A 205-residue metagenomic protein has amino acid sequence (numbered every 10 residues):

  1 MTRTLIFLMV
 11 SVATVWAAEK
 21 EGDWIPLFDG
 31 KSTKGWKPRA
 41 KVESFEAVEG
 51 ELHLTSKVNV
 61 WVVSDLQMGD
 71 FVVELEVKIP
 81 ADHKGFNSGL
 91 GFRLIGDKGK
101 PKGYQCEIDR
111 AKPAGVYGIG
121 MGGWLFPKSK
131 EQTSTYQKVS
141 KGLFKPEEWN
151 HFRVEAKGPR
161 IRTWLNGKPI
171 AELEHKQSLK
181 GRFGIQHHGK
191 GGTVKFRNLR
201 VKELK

Functional and structural regions predicted by a protein language model:
M1-F7: Sec-dependent signal peptide recognition, specifically the positively charged N-region followed immediately by
L8-M9, Q186: N-terminal hydrophobic alpha-helix used for membrane targeting or insertion
M9-A18: Hydrophobic h-region of N-terminal signal peptides that target proteins for export in Gram-negative bacteria
A17-K205: Carbohydrate-interacting regions of secretory-pathway proteins
